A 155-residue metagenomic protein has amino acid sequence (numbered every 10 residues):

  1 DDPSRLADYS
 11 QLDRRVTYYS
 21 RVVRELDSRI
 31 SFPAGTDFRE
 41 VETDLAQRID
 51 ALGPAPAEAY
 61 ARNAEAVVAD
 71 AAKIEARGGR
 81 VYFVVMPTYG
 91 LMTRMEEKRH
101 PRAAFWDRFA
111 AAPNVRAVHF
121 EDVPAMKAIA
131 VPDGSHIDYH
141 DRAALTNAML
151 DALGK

Functional and structural regions predicted by a protein language model:
D1-E75: Secreted/periplasmic serine-hydrolase-like ester/acetyl group-modifying domain
G53-Y60, M92-E96, V131-Y139: Second-shell loop/turn segments in exported
R62, A66-A69, A104-F105, H140 (+2 more regions): Extracytoplasmic/secreted proteins, especially bacterial periplasmic and envelope-associated proteins
A71-E96: Active-site segments of SGNH/GDSL-like serine hydrolases that catalyze O-acetyl group transfer/hydrolysis on lipids
A76-Y82, P113-R116, K155: Loop/turn elements at helix/coil->beta-strand transitions in domains of secreted/extracellular proteins
T88-H119: Substrate-gating cap/lid alpha-helix
D122-D133: Short helix/strand-capping connector loops at secondary-structure junctions
D133-K155: Histidine-centered active-site loop/cap adjacent to the catalytic His in serine esterases/O-acetyl transfer systems
